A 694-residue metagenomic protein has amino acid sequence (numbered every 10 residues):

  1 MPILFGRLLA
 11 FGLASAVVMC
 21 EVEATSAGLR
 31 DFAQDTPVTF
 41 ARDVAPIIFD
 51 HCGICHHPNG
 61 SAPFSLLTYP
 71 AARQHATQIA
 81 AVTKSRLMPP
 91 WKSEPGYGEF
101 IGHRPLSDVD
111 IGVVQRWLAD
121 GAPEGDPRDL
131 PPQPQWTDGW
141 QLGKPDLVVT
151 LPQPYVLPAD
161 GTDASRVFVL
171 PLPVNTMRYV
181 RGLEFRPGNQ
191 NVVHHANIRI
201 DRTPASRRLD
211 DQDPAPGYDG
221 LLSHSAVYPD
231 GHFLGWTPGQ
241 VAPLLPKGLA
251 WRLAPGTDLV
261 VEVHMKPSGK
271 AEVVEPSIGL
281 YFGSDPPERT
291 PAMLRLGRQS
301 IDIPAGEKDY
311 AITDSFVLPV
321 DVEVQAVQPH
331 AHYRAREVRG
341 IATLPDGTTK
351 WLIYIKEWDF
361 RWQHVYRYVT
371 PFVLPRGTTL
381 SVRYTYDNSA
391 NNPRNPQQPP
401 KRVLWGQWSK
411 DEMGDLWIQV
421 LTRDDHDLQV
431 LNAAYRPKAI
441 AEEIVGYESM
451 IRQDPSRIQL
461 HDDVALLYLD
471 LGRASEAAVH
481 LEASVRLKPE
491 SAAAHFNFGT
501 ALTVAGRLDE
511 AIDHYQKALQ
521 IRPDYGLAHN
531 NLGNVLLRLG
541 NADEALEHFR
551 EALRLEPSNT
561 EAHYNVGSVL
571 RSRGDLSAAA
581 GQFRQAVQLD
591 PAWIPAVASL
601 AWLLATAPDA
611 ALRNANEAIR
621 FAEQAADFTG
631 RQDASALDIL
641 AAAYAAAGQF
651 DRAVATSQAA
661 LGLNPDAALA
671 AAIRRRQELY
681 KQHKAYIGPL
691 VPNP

Functional and structural regions predicted by a protein language model:
E21-R178, G182, R186, G256-E262 (+1 more regions): Aromatic- and Gly/Pro-enriched helix-to-coil junctions and flexible linker segments
Q141-R423: His-enriched metal-coordination microenvironments in redox/metal-binding proteins
L183, L539, R573, L600 (+3 more regions): Glycine-centered coil turns and helix-coil junctions that link the paired helices within alpha-helical repeat units
K438-V445, L471-A483, A493, T503-K517 (+5 more regions): Structural signature of tandem alpha-helical TPR/SEL1-like repeats, specifically the intra-repeat loop/turn
Q453, L487, I521, L555 (+3 more regions): Structural marker of alpha-solenoid helical repeat scaffolds
S456, E490, D524, S558 (+3 more regions): Short coil loop/turn residues that delineate tetratricopeptide repeat
Q459-L469, A493-V504, L527-R538, E561-R571 (+2 more regions): Conserved alpha-helical positions within TPR/SEL1-like repeat arrays
L612-N616, Q624-D627, R631-A634, A646-A647 (+1 more regions): Terminal, low-structured helical/coil segments at or just beyond the last alpha-helical repeat
